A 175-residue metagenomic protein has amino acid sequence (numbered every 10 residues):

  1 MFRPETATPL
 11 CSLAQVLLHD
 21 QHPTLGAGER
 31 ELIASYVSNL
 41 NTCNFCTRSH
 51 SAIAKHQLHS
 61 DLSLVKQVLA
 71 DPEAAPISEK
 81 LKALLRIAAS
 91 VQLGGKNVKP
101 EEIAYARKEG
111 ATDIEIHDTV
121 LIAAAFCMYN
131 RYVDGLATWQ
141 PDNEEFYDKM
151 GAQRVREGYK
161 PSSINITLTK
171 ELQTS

Functional and structural regions predicted by a protein language model:
M1-S175: Hydrophobic alpha-helical segments
